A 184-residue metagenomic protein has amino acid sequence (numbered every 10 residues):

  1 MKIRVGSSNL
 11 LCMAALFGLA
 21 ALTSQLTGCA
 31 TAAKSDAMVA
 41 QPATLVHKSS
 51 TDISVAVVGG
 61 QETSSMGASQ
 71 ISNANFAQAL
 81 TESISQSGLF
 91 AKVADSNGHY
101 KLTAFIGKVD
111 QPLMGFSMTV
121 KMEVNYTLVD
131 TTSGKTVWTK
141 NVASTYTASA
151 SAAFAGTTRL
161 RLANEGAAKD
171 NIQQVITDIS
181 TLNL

Functional and structural regions predicted by a protein language model:
M1-C29: Sec-dependent bacterial lipoprotein signal peptides
V5, Q25-T81, I179-L184: A structural "domain/chain start" motif
A30-M38, S87, A91, D95-T139 (+1 more regions): Surface-exposed short loop/turn segments
N73, A77, T81-I84, T103 (+3 more regions): Extracytoplasmic/secreted envelope proteins and their assembly/folding machinery, especially bacterial periplasmic
L80-G88, T132, V175, I179 (+1 more regions): Sec/Tat-exported extracytoplasmic proteins
A155-L184: Compositionally biased, intrinsically disordered linkers/stalks adjacent to structured regions
